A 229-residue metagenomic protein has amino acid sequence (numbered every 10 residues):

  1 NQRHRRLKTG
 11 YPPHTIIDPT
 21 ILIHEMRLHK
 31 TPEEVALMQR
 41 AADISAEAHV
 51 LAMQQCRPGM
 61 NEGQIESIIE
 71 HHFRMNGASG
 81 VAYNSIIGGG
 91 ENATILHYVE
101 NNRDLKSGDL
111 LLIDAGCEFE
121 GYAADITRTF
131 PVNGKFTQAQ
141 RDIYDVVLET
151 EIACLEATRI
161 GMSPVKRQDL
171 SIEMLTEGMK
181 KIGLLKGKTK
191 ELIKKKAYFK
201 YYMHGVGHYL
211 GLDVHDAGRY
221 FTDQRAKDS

Functional and structural regions predicted by a protein language model:
N1-S229: Active-site neighborhoods and metal-handling regions in enzymes and metal-associated proteins
